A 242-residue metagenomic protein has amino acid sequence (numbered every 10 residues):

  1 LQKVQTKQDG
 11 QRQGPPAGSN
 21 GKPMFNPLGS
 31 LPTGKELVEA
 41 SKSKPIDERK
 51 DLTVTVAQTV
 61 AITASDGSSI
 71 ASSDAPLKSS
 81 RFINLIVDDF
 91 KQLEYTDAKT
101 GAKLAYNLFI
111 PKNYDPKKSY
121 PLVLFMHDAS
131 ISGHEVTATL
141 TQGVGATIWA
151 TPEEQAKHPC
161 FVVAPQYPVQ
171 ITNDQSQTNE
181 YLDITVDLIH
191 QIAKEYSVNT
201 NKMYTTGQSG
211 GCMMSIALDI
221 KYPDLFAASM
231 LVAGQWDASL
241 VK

Functional and structural regions predicted by a protein language model:
L1-Y120: A domain-start/cap signature at the N-terminus of enzymes
N113-K118, T172-S209: Gly/Ser-rich "nucleophile elbow"/oxyanion-hole loop immediately N-terminal to the catalytic nucleophile in hydrolases
K118-L122, K157-F161, K194, N199-M203 (+1 more regions): Loop/turn elements at helix/coil->beta-strand transitions in domains of secreted/extracellular proteins
L122, M126-I184: Active-site machinery of serine-nucleophile hydrolases
D128, Q208, G234: Flexible loop residues that form catalytic and substrate-binding hotspots at small-molecule/glycan-binding clefts
Q166, T206, V232-A233: Alpha/beta-hydrolase-fold catalytic nucleophile elbow
C212-P223: Short glycine-enriched nucleophile-adjacent loop and the immediately C-terminal alpha-helix near the catalytic center
A227-K242: The feature captures the conserved acid-bearing segment of alpha/beta-hydrolase catalytic domains
